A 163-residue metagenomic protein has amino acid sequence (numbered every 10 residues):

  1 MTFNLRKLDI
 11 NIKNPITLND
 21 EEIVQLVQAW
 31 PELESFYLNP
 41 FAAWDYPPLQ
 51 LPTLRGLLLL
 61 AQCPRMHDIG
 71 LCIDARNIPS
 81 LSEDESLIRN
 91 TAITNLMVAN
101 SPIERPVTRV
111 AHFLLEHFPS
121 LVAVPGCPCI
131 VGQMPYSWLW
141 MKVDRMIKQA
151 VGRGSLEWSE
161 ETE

Functional and structural regions predicted by a protein language model:
M1-Q25, Y37-H112, I130-E163: Leucine-rich repeat
P64, E116-A123: Structural alpha-beta junctions
V124-I130: A generic structural motif
